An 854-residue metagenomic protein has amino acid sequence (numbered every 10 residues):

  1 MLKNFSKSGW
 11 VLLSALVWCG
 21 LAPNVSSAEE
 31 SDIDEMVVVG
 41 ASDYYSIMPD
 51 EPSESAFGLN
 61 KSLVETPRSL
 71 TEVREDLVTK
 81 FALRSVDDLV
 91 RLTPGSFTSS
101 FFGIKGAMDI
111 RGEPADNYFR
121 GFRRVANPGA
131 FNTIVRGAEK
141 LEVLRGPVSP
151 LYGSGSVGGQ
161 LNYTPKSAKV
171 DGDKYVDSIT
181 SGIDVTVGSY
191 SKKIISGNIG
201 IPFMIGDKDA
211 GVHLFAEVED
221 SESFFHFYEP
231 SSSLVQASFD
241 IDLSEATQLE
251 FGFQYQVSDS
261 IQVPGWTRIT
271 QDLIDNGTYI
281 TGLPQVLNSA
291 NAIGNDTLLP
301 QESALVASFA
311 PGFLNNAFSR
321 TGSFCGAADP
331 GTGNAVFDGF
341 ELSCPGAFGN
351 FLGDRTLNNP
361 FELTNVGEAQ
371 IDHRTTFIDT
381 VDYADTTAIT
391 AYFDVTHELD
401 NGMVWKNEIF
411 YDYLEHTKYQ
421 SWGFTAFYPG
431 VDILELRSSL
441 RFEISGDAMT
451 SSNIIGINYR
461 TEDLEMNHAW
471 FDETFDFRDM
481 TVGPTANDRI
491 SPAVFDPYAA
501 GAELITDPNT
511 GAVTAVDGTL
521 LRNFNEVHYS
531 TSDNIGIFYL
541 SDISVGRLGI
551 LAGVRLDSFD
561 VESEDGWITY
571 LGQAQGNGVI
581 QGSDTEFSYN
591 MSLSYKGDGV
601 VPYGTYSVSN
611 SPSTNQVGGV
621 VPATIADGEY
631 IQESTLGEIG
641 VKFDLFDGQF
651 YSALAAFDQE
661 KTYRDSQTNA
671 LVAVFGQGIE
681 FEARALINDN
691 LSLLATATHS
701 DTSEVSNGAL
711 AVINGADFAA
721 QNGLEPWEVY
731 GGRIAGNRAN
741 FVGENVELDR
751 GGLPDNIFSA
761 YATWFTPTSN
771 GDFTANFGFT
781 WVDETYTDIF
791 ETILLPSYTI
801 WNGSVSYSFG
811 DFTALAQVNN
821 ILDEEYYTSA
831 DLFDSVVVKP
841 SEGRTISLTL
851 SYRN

Functional and structural regions predicted by a protein language model:
M1-L83, D87-G95, G200, A391 (+2 more regions): N-terminal Sec signal peptide and the immediately downstream disordered periplasmic leader that contains the TonB box
L70-E75, K80, L89-L92, T98 (+3 more regions): Periplasmic plug
G137-E139, L151-Q236, L243-Q248, I389 (+2 more regions): Outer-membrane beta-barrel translocator/receptor signature
L234-I454, R460-E462, Y651: Outer-membrane beta-barrel domain signature, strongest for Gram-negative TonB-dependent receptors and also present
A388-L414, P429-G566, K596: Face-selective signature of the C-terminal outer-membrane beta-barrel domain
T450-W470, F475, F524-K661, G676 (+3 more regions): Structural signature of Gram-negative outer-membrane beta-barrels, strongest in the C-terminal barrel of TonB-dependent
R547, Q649-F650, A655-E660, V672-I789 (+1 more regions): Gram-negative outer-membrane beta-barrel transporters
L693, T702, T780-D788, S806-N854: C-terminal beta-signal and adjacent terminal beta-strands/loops of Gram-negative outer-membrane beta-barrel proteins
